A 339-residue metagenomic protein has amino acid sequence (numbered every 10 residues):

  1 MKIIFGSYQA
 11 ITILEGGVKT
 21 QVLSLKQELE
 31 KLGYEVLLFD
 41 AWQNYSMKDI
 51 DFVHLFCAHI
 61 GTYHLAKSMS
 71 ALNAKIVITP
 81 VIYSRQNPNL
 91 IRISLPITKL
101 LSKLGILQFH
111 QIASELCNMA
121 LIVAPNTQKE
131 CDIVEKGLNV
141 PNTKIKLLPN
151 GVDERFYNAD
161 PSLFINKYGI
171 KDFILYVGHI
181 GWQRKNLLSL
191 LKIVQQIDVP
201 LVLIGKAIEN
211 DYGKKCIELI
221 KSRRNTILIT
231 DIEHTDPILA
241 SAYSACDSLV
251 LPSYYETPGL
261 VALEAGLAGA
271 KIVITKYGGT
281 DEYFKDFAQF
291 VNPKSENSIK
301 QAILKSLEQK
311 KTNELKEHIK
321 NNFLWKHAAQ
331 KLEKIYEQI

Functional and structural regions predicted by a protein language model:
G17, E308-I339: A charged, aromatic-enriched C-terminal amphipathic alpha-helix characteristic of glycosyltransferases across folds
L101-V123: Membrane-proximal helix-turn-helix segments that form the acceptor-binding/catalytic region of lipid-linked
E135, K144, G151-K167, K185 (+1 more regions): Acidic anion/phosphate-binding donor-loop and adjacent secondary structure in glycosyltransferase catalytic cores
K167-K185, L191-Q196, V202: Conserved donor-binding/catalytic core segment of Leloir-type glycosyltransferases
G205, K214-T235: Nucleotide-activated donor-binding/catalytic signature segment of Leloir-type glycosyltransferases, i.e., the conserved
Y254: Aromatic "clamp/platform" in nucleotide-sugar-dependent glycosyltransferases that forms part of the donor/acceptor
K271-I274: Short hydrophobic beta-strand element within catalytic cores of glycosyltransferases and related nucleotide-activated
A288-E296, I303-K310: Conserved acidic donor-binding segment of nucleotide-sugar-dependent glycosyltransferases
